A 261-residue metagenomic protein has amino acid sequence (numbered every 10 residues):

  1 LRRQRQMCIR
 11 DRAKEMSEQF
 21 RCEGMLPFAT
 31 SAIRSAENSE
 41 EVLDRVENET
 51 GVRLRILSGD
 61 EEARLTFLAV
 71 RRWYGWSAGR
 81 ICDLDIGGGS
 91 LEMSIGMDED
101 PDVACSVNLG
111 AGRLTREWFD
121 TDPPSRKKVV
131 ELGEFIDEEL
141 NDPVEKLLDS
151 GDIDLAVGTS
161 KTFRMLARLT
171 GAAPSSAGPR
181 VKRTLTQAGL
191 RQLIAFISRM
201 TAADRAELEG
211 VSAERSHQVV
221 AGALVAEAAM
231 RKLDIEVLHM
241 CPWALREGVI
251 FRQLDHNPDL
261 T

Functional and structural regions predicted by a protein language model:
R3-Q6, R10-C22, L26, T30-R80 (+1 more regions): Helical "lid/coupling" subdomains associated with nucleotide-phosphate turnover
D85: Conserved catalytic-loop position in the HRD/HxD motif
G89-I95: Acidic, divalent-metal-coordinating active-site segment for phosphoryl/phosphodiester hydrolysis, typified by short
